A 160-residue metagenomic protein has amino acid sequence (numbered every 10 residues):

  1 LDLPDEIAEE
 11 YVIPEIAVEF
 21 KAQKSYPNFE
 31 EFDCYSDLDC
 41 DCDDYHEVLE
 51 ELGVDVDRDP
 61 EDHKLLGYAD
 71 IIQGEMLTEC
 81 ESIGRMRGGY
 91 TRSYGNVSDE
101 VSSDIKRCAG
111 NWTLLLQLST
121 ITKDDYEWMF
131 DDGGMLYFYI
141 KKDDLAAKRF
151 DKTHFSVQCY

Functional and structural regions predicted by a protein language model:
L1-Y160: Preference for intrinsically disordered or flexible, low-complexity segments and adjacent hinge/connector residues
